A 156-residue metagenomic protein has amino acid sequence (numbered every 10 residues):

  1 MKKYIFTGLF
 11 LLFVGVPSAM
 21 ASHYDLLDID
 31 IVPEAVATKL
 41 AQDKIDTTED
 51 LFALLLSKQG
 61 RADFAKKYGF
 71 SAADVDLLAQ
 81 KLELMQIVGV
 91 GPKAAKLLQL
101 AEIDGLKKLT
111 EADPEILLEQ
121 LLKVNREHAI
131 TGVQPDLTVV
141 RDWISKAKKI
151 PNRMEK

Functional and structural regions predicted by a protein language model:
Y4-G8, P17-K156: C-terminal extensions
L11-L12: Repetitive helical segments and hydrophobic/amphipathic motifs
